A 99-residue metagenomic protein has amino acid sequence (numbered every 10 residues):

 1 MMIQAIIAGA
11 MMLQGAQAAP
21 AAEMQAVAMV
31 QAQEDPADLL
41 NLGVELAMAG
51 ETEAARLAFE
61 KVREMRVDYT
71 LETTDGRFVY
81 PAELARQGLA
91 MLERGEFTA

Functional and structural regions predicted by a protein language model:
M1-A19: Classic N-terminal secretory signal peptides
A18-E23, T52: TPR-repeat structural position
M65-Y69: Alpha-helical junction/boundary sensor with strong preference for TPR arrays
P81-A99: Alpha-helical linker/edge segments of TPR/alpha-solenoid repeat scaffolds and analogous pre-/post-domain helices
